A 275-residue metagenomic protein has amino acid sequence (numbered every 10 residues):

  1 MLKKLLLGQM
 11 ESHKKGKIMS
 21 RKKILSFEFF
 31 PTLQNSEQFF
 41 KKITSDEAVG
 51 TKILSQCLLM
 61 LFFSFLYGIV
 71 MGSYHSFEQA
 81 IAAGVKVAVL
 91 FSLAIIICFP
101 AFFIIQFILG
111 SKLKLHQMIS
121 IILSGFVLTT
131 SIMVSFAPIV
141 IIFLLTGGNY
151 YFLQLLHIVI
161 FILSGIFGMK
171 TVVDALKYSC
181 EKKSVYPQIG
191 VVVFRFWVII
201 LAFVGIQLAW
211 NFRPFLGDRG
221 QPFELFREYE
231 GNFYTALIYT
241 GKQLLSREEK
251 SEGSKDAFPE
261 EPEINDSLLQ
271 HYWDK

Functional and structural regions predicted by a protein language model:
L2-Q56, N232-D274: N-terminal juxtamembrane cytosolic/stromal segments of multi-pass membrane proteins
K15-L25, S45-F62, V87-S92, I119-T130: Alpha-helical transmembrane segments of integral membrane proteins, especially early/N-terminal helices
R21-E28, T32-S36, K41, S45 (+3 more regions): Juxtamembrane loop-helix boundary motifs flanking transmembrane segments in multi-pass membrane proteins
K41-E47, V70-E78, W197-L201: Membrane-interface helix-loop junction between the first two transmembrane segments
I53-M118: A glycine-rich, hydrophobic loop/mini-helix early in the fold
M71-V85, L144-Q154, F258-D274: Membrane-helix interface segments in multi-pass membrane proteins
V85-V89, L93, F102-L216: Hydrophobic alpha-helical transmembrane segments and adjacent short intramembrane/lumenal linkers of inner/organellar
S179-K275: C-terminal membrane-adjacent module
